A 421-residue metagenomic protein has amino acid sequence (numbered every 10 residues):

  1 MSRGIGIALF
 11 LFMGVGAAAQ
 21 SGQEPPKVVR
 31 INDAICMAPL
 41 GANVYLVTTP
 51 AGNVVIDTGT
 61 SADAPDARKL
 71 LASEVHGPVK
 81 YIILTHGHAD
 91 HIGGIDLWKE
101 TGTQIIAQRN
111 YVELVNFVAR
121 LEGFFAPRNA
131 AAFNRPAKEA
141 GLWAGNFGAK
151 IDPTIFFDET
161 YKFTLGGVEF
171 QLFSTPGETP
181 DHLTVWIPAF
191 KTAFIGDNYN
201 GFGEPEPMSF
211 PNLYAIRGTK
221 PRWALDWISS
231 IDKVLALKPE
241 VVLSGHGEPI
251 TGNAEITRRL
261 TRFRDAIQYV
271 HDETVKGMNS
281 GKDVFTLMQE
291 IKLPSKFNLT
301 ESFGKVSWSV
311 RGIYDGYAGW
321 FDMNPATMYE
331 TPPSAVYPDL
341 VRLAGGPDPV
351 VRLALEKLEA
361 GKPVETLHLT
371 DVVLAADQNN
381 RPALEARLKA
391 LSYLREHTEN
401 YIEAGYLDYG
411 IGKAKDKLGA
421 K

Functional and structural regions predicted by a protein language model:
G4-G16: Bacterial N-terminal signal peptides
Q20-S21, G123-F124, L235-V241, P249-K421: Accessory terminal helices/loops
G22, A51, A62-A107, F156 (+1 more regions): Active-site metal-binding motif and surrounding structural segment of the metallo-beta-lactamase
P25-E74, T184-N198: Conserved beta-strand hairpin/beta-sheet module of binuclear metal-dependent hydrolase folds, prominently
R30-I31, E113-S174, T219-K238: Metallo-beta-lactamase
A34, V47, D57, L71 (+11 more regions): Divalent metal-coordination and catalytic microenvironments
A42-V44, T60-D63, G87-H91, Y111-E113 (+2 more regions): Solvent-exposed loop/turn segments at secondary-structure junctions within structured extracellular/periplasmic domains
N53, T58-A62, I151, K162-T164 (+1 more regions): Metallo-beta-lactamase
